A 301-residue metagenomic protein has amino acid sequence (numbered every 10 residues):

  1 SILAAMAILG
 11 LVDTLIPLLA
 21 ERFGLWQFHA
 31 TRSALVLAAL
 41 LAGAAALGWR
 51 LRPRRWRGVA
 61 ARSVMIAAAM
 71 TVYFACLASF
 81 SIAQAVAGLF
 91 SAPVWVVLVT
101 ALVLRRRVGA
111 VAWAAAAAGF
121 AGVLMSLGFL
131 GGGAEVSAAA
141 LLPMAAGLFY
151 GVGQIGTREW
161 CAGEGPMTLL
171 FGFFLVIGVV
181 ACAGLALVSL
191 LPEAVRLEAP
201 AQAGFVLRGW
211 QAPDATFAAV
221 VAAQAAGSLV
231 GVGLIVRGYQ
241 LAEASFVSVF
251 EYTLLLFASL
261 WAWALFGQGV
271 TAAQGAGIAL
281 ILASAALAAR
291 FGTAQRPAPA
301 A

Functional and structural regions predicted by a protein language model:
S1-A4, W49-F74, A138-M144, V195-V230: Loop-to-transmembrane-helix transition segments
M6-L11, L41, S63, A67-T71 (+9 more regions): Hydrophobic/small/kink-forming positions within alpha-helical transmembrane segments of polytopic membrane proteins
P17, L40, G133-R196, Q211 (+1 more regions): Transmembrane alpha-helical segments that form core, pore/gating elements of small-molecule transporters/exporters
L19, F28, C76, I82 (+5 more regions): Hydrophobic/aromatic residues within transmembrane alpha-helices of multi-pass small-molecule transporters
R22-A68, L148-G156, G172-S189: Transmembrane alpha-helices of multi-pass small-molecule transport proteins
V86-S91, W160-V176, L229-W263: Helix-helix packing/entry segments at the starts of transmembrane helices
A92-A117, L256-Q274: C-terminal transmembrane-helix exit sites in multi-pass transporters
V111-G128, A273-G292: Hydrophobic transmembrane alpha-helices of multi-pass small-molecule transport proteins
